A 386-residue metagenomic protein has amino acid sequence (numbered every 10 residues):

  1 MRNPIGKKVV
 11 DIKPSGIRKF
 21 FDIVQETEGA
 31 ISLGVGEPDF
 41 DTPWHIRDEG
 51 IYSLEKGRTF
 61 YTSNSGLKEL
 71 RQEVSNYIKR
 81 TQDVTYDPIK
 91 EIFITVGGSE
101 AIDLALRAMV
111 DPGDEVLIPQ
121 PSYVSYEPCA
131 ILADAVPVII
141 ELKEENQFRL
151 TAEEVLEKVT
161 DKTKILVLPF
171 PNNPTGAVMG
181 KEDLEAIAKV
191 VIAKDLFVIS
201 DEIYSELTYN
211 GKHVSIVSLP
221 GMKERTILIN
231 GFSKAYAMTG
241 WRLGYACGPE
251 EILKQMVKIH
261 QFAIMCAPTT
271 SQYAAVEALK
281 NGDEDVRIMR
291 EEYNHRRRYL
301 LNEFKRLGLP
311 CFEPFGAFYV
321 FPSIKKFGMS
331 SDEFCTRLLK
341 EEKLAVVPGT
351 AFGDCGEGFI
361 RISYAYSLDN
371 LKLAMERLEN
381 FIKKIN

Functional and structural regions predicted by a protein language model:
I5-G97, L104, A278-N281, K384-N386: N-terminal small-domain helix-loop-helix segment of the aminotransferase-like
T27, A133, A193-K194, L307 (+2 more regions): Helix C-cap/helix->beta junction micro-motif
P43, R225-G316: PLP-dependent aminotransferase class I/II
L106-A130: Conserved PLP-anchoring active-site segment centered on the Schiff-base-forming lysine
D114, A135, A193-F197, M222-E224: A short helix->loop->beta-strand "cap" motif at the edges of active sites that frequently abuts
V138, K143-N210: Active-site phosphate-binding strand-loop segment of PLP-dependent enzymes
E157, G328-S330, R337-V347, F352-N386: PLP-dependent enzyme catalytic core of the Aspartate aminotransferase-like
Y293-N294, L307-E341: Conserved PLP-binding catalytic core of the aspartate aminotransferase-like
